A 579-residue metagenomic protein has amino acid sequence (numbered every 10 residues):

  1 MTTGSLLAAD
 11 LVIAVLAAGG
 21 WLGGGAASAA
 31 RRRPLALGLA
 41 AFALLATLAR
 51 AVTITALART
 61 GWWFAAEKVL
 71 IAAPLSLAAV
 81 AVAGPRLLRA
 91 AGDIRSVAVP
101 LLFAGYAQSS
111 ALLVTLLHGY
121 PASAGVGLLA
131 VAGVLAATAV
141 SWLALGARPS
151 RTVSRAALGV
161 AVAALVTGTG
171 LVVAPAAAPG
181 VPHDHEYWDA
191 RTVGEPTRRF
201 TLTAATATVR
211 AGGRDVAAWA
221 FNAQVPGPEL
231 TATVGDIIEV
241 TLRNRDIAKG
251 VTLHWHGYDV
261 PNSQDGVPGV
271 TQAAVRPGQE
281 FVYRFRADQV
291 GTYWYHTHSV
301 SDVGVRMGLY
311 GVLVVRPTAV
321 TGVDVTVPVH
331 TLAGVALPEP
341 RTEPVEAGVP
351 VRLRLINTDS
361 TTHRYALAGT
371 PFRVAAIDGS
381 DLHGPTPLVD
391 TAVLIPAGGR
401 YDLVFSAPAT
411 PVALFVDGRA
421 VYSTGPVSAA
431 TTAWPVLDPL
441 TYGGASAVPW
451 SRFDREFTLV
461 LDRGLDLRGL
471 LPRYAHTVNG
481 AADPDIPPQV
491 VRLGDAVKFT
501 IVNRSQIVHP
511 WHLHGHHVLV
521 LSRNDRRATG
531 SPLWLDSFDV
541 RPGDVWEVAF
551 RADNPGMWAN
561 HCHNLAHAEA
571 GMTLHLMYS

Functional and structural regions predicted by a protein language model:
M1-S96: Membrane-anchoring hydrophobic segments
T2-L6, A111, L158-G159: Helix-rich terminal scaffold detector
T55, G61-V153, Q264, A274-R276 (+4 more regions): Histidine- and aromatic-rich segments of cupredoxin/plastocyanin-like copper-binding domains
T152-G227, T321-R352, I356, A376-T391 (+4 more regions): Edge beta-strand plus adjacent loop/short-helix module at the start of the mature soluble/periplasmic domain
A190-A204, V225-W255, D259, T271-S299 (+9 more regions): Beta-strand cores of secreted/periplasmic/IMS beta-sandwich domains, seen most often in copper-related folds
D259-P261, P371, H517-L519: Short, solvent-exposed loop/linker segments at beta-strand-coil boundaries, enriched for Pro/Gly and Ser/Thr
G304-R306, R419, H567-E569: Short, exposed coil/turn segments at beta-strand boundaries within extracellular/luminal domains
V520-N560, A566-A570, M577-S579: C-terminal soluble interaction/assembly domains
